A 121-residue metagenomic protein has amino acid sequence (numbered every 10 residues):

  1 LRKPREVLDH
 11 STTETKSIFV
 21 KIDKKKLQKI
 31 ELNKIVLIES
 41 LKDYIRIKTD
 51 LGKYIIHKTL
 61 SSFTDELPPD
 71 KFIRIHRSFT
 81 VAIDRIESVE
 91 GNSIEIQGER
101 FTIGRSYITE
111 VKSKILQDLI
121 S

Functional and structural regions predicted by a protein language model:
L1-I96, R100-T102: Conserved binding/recognition cores within well-folded domains
Y107: Conserved short segment within the HATPase_c
K112-I115: Short, surface-exposed, low-complexity cationic segments
S121: Cytosolic nucleotide-binding catalytic cores of signal-transduction proteins
